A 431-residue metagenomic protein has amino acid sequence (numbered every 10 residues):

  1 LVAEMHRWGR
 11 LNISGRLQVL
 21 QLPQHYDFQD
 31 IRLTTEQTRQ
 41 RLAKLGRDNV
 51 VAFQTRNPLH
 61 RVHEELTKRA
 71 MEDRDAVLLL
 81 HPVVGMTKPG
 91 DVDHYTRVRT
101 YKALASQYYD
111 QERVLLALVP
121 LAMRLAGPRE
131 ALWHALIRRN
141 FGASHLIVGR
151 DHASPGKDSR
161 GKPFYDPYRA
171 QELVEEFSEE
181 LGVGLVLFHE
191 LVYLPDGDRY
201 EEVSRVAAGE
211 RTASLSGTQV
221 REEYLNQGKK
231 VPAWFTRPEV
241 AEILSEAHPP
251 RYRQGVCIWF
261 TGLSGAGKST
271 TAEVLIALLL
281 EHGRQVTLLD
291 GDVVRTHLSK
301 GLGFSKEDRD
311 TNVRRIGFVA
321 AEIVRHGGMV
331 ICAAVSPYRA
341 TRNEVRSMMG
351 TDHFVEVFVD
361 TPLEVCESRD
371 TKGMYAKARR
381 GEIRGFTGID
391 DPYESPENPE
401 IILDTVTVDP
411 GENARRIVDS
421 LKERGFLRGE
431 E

Functional and structural regions predicted by a protein language model:
L1-Y252: Active-site cores that bind ATP or allylic diphosphates and position pyrophosphate for catalysis
V114, A143-S144, G350-V355, T361 (+1 more regions): Short glycine-/polar-rich loops that comprise or flank the Walker A/P-loop and associated switch/sensor motifs
F260: Hydrophobic anchor at the beta1->P-loop junction of P-loop NTPases
S264: The conserved Walker
K268: Conserved lysine of the Walker
E273-A321, R325: Conserved substrate/cofactor phosphate-moiety recognition/catalytic segment in nucleotide-dependent phosphotransferases
H297-G303, A320-A378, G385: ATP-dependent NMP and nucleoside kinases share a basic, alpha-helical "lid"
D360-R416, R424-E431: Small-molecule kinase domains that catalyze NTP-dependent phosphoryl transfer to phosphate-bearing small molecules
